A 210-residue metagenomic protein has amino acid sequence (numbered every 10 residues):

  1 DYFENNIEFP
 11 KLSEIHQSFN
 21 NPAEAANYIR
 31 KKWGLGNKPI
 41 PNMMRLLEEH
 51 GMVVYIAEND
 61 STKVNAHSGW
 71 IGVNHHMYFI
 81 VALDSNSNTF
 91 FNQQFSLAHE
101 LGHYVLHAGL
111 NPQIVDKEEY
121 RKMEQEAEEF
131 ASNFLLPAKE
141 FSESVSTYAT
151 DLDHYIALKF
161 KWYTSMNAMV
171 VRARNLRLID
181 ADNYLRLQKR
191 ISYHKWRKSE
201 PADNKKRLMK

Functional and structural regions predicted by a protein language model:
D1-K210: Active-site hotspot residues in diverse enzymes, especially metal/ion-binding acidic/histidine motifs
